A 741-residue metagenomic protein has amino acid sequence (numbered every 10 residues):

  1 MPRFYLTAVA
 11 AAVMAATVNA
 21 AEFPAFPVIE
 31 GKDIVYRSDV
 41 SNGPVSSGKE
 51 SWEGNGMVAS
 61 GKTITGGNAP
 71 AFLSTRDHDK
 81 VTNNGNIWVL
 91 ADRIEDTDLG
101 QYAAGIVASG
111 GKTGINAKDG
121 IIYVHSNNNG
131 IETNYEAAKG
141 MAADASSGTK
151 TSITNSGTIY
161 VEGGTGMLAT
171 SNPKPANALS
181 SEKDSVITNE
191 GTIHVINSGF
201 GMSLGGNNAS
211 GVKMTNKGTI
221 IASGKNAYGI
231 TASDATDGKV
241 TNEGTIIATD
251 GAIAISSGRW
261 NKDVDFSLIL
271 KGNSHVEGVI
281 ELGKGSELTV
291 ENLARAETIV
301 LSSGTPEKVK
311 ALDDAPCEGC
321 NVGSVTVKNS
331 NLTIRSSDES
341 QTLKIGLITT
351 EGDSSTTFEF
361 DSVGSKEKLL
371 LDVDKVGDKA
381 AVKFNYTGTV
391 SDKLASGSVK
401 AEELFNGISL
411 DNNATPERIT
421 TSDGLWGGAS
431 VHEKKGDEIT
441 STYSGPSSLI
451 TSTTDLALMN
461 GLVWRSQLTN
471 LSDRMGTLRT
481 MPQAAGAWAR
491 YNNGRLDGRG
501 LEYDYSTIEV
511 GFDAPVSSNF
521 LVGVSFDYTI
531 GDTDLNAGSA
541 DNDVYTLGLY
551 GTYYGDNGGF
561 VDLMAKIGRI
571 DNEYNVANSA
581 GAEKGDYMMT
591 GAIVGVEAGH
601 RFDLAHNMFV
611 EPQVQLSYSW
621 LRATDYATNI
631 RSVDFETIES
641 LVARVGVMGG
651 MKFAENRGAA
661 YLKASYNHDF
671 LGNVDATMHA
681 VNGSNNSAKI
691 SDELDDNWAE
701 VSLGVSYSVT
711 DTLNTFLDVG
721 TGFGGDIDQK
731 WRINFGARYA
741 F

Functional and structural regions predicted by a protein language model:
M1-E22: Gram-negative bacterial Sec-dependent N-terminal signal peptides
F4-Y5, A21-F26, V35, S41 (+3 more regions): Outer-membrane translocation/initiation segment of Type V secreted surface proteins
V18-M57, T63-T65, T82, N86-W88 (+6 more regions): Primarily extracellular Gram-negative trimeric autotransporter adhesin
F23-P27, K32-M57, I64-T75, W88-G110 (+7 more regions): Extracellular beta-strand/beta-solenoid scaffold signature
D33, N55, G61, H78-K80 (+24 more regions): Detector for repetitive beta-architecture
N42, E50-E53, V58, S74 (+18 more regions): Polar/charged side chains located within well-ordered beta-strands of beta-rich proteins
I221, E281, R490-F741: Membrane translocator/pore-forming domains, dominated by Gram-negative outer-membrane beta-barrels
R259-E403: Extracellular beta-strand/loop-rich repeat segments of large surface/secreted proteins
